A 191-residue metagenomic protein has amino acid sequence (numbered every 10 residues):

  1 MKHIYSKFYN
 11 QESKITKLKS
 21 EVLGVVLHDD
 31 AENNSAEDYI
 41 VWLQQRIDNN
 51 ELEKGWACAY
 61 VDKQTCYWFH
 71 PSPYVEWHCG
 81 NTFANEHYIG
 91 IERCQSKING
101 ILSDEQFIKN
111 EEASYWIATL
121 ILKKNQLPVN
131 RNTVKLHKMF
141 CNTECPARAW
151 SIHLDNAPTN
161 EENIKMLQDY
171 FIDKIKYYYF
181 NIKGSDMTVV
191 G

Functional and structural regions predicted by a protein language model:
M1-K19, S96-G191: Basic/polar, cationic surfaces and motifs that engage anionic cell-wall and phosphate/carboxylate ligands
M1-P128: Active-site-adjacent loop/helix surface patches within enzyme catalytic domains that shape the substrate-binding cleft
